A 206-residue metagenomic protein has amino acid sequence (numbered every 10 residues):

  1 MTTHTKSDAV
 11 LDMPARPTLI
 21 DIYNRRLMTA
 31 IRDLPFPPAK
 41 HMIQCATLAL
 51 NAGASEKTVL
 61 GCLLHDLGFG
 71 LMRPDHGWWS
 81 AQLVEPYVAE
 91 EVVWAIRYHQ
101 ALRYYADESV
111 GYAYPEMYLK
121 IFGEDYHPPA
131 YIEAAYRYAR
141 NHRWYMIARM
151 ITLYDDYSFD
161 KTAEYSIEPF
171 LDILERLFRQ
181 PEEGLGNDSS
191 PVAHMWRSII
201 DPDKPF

Functional and structural regions predicted by a protein language model:
M1-L63, L67-F206: Metal-dependent phosphohydrolase cores
